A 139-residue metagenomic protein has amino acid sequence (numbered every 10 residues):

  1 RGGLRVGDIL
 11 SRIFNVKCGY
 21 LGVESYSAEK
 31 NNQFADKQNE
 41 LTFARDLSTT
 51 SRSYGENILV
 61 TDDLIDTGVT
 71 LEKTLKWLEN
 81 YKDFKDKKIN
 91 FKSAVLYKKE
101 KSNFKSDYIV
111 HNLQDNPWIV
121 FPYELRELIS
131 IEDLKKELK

Functional and structural regions predicted by a protein language model:
R1-K139: PRPP-associated nucleotide enzymes
